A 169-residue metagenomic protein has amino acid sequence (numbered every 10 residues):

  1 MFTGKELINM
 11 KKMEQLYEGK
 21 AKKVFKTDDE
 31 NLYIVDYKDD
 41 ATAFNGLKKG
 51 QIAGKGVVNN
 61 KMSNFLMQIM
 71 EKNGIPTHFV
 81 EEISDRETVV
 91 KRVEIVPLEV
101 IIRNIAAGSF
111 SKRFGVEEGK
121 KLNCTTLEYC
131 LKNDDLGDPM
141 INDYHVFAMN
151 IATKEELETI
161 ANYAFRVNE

Functional and structural regions predicted by a protein language model:
M1-N9: Short, Lys/Arg-enriched N-terminal segments with co-localized hydrophobic residues within the first ~10-30 amino acids
K11-C130: Active-site loop/lid in soluble adenylation, ligation, and acyl-transfer enzymes
V89-K91, A107, S111-E169: ATP-dependent phospho-/nucleotidyl transfer catalytic cores
